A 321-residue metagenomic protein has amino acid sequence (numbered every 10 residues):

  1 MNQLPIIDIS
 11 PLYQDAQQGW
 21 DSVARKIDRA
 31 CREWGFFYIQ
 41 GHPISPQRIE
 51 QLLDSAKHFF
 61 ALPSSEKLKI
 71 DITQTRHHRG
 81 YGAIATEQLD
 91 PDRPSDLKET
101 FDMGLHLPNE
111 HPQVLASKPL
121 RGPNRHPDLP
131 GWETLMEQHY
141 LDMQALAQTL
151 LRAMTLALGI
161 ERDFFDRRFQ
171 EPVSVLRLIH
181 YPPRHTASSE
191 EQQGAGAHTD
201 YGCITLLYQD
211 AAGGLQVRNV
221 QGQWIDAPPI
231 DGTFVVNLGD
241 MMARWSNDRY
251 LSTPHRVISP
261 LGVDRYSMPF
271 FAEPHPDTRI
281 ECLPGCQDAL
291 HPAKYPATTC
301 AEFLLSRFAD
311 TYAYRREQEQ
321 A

Functional and structural regions predicted by a protein language model:
M1-A321: Peripheral, non-catalytic segments flanking oxidoreductase cores
